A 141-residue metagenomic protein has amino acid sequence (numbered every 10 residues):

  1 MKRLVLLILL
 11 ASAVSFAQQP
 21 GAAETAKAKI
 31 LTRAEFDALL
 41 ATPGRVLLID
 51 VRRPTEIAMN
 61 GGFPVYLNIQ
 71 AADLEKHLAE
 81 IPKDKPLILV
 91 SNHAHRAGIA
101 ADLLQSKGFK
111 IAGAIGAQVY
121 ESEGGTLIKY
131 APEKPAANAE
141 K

Functional and structural regions predicted by a protein language model:
L4-S12: Sec-dependent N-terminal signal peptides
S12-A13, N60: Alpha-helical transmembrane segments and their juxtamembrane interfaces
Q18-L39, V46, P54-P86, H95-K141: Rhodanese-like catalytic fold shared by cysteine-dependent sulfurtransferases and DSP/PTP-type phosphatases
I49: Active-site flanking residues adjacent to catalytic metal/cofactor-binding acidic residues
L89-S91: Short, surface-exposed ligand- or partner-binding patches at beta-edge/loop junctions that are enriched in aromatics
